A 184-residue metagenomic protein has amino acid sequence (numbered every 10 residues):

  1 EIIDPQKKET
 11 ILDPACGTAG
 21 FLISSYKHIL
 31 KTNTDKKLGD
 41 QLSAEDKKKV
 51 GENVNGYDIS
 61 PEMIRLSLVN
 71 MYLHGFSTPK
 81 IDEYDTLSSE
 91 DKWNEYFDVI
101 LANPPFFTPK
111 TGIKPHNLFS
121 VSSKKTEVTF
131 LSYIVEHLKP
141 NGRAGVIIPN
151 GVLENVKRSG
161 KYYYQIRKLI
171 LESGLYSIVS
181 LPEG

Functional and structural regions predicted by a protein language model:
E1-A102, F107-P109, K124, V128 (+3 more regions): Conserved S-adenosyl-L-methionine
P109-I113, K157: Conserved ATPase-coupling elements of RecA-like P-loop NTPase cores
G112-I113, T129-L131: A short, conserved alpha-helix within the catalytic core of class I
N117-K124: Catalytic core segments in nucleotide and nucleic-acid processing enzymes
F130-L138: Structured alpha-helical segments in the cores of large, soluble enzyme domains
L138-A144: Short glycine-dipeptide loop
K157-S180: Conserved Class I S-adenosyl-L-methionine
P182-G184: AMP-binding (ANL) adenylation modules
